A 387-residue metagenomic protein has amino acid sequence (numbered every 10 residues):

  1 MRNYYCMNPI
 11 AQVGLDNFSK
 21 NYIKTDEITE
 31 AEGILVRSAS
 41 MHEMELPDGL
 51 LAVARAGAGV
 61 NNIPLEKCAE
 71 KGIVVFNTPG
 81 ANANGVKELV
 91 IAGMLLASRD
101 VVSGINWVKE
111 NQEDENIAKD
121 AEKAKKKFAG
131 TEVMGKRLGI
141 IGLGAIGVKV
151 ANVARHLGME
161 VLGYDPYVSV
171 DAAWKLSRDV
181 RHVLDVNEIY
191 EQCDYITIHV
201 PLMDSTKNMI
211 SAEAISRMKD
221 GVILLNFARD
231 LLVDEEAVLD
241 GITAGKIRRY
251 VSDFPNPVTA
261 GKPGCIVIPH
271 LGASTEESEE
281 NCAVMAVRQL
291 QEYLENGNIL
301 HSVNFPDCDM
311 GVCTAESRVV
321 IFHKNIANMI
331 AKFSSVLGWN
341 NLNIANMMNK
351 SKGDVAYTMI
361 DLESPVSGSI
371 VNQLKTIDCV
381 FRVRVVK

Functional and structural regions predicted by a protein language model:
M1-T78, S211-R217, I223, D234 (+2 more regions): An N-terminal-biased, well-structured beta-alpha scaffold segment characteristic of Rossmann-like dinucleotide-binding
Y4-C6, I140, I321: Hydrophobic Val/Ile/Leu positions in short beta-strands of Rossmann-like dinucleotide-binding domains
A39-M44, L162, P166-T259, S274: Rossmann-like adenosine-cofactor binding region
P79-R137, H301-S302: Phosphate-binding beta-alpha-beta segment of Rossmann-like dinucleotide-binding domains, i.e., the NAD(P)
K87-N106, A154-M159, M285-N298, S334-G338: Oxidoreductase and adenylate-handling cofactor-binding alpha/beta cores
K136, L143-G144: Glycine-rich Rossmann-fold phosphate-binding loop(s) that bind the pyrophosphate of adenine dinucleotide cofactors
G147-V148: N-terminal Rossmann-fold NAD(P) dinucleotide-binding loop
Y250, A260-P263, L271-K387: NAD(P)-dependent dehydrogenase/reductase Rossmann-like domain
